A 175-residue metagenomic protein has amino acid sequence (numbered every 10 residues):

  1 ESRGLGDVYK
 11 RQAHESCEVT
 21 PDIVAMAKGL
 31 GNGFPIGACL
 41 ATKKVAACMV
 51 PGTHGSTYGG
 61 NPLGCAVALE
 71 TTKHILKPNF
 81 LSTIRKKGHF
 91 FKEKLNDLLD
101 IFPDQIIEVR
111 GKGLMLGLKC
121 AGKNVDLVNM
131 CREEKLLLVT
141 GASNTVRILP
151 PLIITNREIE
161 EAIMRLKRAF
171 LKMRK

Functional and structural regions predicted by a protein language model:
E1-L5, Y9: Single conserved hydrophobic/aromatic residue that forms the stacking wall/gate of nucleotide- or nucleobase-binding
E18-C48, G60-C65: Active-site PLP attachment segment
P21-A25, M49-T57, L76-S82, P150: Short beta-alpha connecting loops at secondary-structure transitions that line or flank enzyme active sites
V24, G37-A38, N61, I84 (+3 more regions): Buried hydrophobic positions in well-ordered alpha/beta secondary-structure cores of metabolic enzymes
K44, L63-T83, N96-P103, I153-R157: Amphipathic alpha-helix from the class-I
L76-E134: Conserved PLP-dependent catalytic core of the aminotransferase class-I/II
L76-P78, P150-K175: PLP-dependent enzyme catalytic core of the Aspartate aminotransferase-like
L118-K119, L137-I163: Conserved PLP-binding active-site segment of the aspartate aminotransferase-like
